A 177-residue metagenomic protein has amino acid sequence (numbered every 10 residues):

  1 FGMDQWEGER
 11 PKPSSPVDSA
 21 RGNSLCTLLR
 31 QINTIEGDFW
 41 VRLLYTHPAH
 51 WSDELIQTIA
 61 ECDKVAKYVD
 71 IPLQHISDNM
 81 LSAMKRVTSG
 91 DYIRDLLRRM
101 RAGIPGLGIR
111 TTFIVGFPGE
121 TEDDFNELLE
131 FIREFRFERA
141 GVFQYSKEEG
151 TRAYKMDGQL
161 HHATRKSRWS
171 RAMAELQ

Functional and structural regions predicted by a protein language model:
F1-E122: Conserved SAM/AdoMet-binding glycine-rich loop
K67, N79-Q177: A structural motif corresponding to the C-terminal lobe/cap of the Radical SAM core domain
